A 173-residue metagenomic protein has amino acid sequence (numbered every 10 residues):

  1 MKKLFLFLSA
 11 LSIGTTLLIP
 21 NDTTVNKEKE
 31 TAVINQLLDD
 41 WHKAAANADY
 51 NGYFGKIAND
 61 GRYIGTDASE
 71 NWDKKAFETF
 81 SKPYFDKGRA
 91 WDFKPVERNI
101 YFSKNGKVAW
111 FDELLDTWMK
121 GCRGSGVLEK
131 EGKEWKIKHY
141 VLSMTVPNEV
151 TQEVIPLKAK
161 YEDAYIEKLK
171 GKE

Functional and structural regions predicted by a protein language model:
L4-I13: Sec-dependent N-terminal signal peptides
A10, L18-P20: Boundary at the C-terminal end of the N-terminal hydrophobic targeting segment
E30-D49, E162-Y165: Short, aromatic-enriched amphipathic alpha-helices that serve as compact interaction elements
N47-D60, I64: Short, well-ordered alpha-helical segments enriched in acidic and aromatic residues
G61-W72, P83-A90: A short gly/proline-enriched turn/hairpin at secondary-structure junctions
E78-G121, K170-E173: Surface-exposed, charged secondary-structure patches
Y101-K107, L128-K136: A short, structured loop/turn motif at beta-sheet edges
E131, H139-E173: Low-complexity, intrinsically disordered terminal/linker segments enriched in charged and Gly/Pro repeats
